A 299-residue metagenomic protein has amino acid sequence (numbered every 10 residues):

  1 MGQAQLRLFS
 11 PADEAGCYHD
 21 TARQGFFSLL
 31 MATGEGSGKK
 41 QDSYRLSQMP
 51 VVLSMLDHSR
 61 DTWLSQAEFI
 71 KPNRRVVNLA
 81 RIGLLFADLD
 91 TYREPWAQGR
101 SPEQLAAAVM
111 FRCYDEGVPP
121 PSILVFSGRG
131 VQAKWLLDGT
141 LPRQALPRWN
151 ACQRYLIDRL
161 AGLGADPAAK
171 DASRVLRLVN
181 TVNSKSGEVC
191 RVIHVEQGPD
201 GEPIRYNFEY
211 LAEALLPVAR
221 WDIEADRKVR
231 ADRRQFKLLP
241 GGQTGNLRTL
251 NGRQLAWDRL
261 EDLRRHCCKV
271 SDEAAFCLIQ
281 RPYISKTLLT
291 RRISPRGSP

Functional and structural regions predicted by a protein language model:
M1, F9-P11, L176-N180, F236-G241: Amphipathic alpha-helical surface "interface" segments used for docking/oligomerization or membrane association within
M1-R129, L137-Y155, G162, S294: Signature for HUH/AEP ssDNA processing cores
G16, Q24, S37-K39, G187 (+2 more regions): Intrinsic-disorder/low-complexity loop/linker signature
S54-W63, A169, R177-V179, R281-P282: Extreme N-terminal targeting and regulatory segments of eukaryotic proteins
A80, F126, W149, A168-D171 (+1 more regions): Active-site-proximal structural scaffolding
T91-W96, G130-V131, L137-L146, V182-S184 (+1 more regions): Modules that initiate DNA replication and primer synthesis
A161-R234: Catalytic "initiation/cleavage/transfer" segments centered on a nucleophilic residue and adjacent nucleic-acid-engaging
